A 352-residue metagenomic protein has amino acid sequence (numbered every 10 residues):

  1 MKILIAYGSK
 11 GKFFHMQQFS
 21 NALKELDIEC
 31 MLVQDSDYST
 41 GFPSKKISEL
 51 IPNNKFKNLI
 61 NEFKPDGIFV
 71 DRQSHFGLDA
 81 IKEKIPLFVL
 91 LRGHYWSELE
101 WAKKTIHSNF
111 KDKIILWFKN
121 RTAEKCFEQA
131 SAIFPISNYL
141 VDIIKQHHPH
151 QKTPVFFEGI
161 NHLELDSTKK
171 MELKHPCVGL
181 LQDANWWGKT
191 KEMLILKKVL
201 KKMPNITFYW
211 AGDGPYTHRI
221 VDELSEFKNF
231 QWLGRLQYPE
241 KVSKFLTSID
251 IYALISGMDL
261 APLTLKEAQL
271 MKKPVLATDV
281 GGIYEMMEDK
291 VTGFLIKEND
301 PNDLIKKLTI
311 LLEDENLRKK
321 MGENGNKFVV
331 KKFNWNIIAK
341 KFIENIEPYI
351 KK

Functional and structural regions predicted by a protein language model:
L4, K170-K191, K197-K201, Y209: Conserved donor-binding/catalytic core segment of Leloir-type glycosyltransferases
E83-T105, D112-K113: Active-site proximal beta-strand in glycosyltransferases
D112-I133: Membrane-proximal helix-turn-helix segments that form the acceptor-binding/catalytic region of lipid-linked
H218-L236: Nucleotide-activated donor-binding/catalytic signature segment of Leloir-type glycosyltransferases, i.e., the conserved
G257: Aromatic "clamp/platform" in nucleotide-sugar-dependent glycosyltransferases that forms part of the donor/acceptor
P274-A277: Short hydrophobic beta-strand element within catalytic cores of glycosyltransferases and related nucleotide-activated
D289-K290, F294-P301, I310-N316: Conserved acidic donor-binding segment of nucleotide-sugar-dependent glycosyltransferases
D303, I310, L317-K332, I338-E344: A short, well-ordered alpha-helix in the C-terminal region of glycosyltransferases
